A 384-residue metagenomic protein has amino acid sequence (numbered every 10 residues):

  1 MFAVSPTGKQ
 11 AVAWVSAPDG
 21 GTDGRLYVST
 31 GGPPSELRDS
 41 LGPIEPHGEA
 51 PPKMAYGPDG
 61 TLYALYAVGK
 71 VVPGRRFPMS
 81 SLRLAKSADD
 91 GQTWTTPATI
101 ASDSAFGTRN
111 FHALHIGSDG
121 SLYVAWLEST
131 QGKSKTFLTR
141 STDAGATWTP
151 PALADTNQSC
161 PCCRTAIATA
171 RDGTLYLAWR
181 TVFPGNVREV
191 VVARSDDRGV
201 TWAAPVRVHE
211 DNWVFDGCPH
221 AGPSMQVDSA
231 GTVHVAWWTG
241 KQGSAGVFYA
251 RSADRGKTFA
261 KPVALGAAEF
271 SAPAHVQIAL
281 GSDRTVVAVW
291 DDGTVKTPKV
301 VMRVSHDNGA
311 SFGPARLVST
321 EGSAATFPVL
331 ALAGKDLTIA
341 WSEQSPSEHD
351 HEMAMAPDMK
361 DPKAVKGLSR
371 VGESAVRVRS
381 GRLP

Functional and structural regions predicted by a protein language model:
M1-P384: Extracellular, repeat-based ectodomains that mediate carbohydrate processing or recognition
